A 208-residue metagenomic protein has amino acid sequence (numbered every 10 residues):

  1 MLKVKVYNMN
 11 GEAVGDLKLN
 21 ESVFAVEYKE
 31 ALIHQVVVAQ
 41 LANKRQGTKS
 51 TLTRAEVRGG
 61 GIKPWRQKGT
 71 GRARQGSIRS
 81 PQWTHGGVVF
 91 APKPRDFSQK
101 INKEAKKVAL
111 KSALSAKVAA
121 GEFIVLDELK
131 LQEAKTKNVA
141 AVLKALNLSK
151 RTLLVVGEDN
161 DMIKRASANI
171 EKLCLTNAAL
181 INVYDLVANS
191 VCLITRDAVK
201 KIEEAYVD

Functional and structural regions predicted by a protein language model:
M1-Q46, A91-D208: Extended polybasic, low-complexity segments that bind anionic RNA or targeting/receptor surfaces
E30-K68: A short, flexible low-complexity segment enriched in Lys/Arg and Gly/Pro that occurs in N-terminal basic tails
R54-F90: Glycine/serine-rich anion-binding loops at beta->alpha junctions that coordinate negatively charged ligand groups
